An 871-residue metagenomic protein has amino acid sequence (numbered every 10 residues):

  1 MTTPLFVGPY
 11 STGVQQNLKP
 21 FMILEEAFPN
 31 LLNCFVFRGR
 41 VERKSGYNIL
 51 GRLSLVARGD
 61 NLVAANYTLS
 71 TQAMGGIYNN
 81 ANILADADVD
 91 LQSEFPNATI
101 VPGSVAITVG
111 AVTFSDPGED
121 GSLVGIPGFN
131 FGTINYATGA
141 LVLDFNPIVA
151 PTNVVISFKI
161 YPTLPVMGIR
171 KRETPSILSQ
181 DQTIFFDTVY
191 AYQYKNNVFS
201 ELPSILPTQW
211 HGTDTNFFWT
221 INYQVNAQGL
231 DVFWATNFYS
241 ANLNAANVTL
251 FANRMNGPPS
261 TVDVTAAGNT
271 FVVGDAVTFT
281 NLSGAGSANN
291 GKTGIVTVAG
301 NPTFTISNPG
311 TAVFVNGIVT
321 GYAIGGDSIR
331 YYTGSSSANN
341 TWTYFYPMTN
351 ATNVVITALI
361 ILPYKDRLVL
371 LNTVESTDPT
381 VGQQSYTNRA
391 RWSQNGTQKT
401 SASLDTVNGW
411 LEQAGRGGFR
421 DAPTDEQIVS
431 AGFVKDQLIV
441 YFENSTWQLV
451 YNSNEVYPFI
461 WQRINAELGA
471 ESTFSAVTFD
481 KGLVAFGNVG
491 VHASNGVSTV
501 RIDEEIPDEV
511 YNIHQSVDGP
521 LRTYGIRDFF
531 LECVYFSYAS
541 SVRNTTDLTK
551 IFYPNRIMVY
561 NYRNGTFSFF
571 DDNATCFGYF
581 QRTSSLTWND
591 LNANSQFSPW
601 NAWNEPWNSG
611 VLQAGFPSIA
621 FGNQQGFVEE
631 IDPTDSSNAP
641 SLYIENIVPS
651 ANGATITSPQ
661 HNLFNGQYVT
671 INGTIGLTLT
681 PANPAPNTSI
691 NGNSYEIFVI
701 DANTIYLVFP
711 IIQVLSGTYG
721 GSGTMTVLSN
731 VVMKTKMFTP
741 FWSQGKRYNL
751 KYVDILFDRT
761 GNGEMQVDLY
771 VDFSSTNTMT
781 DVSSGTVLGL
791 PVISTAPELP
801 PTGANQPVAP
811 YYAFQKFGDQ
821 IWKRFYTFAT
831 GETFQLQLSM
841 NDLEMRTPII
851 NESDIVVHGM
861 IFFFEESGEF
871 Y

Functional and structural regions predicted by a protein language model:
M1-T68, Y161-F233, E426, E467-G482 (+4 more regions): Beta-sheet repeat architectures centered on beta-propellers
G8, Y136, A140-P162, G212 (+2 more regions): Small/polar beta-strand repeat architecture
L55-N130, Y136-Y161, T726-V727: Extended beta-strand solenoid/passenger and fiber regions
A106-T108, T278, T670, Q766-Y770: Beta-strand signatures of extracellular beta-sandwich domains
G110-V112, N196-V198, L282-G284, T674-G676 (+1 more regions): Change "in extracellular beta-sheet-rich domains … of secreted and cell-surface proteins" to "in beta-sheet-rich domains
P203-F217, N340-T523: Beta-propeller and closely related beta-pinwheel folds
S240-N244, E375-Q394, Q427, A539-F552 (+1 more regions): Short, conserved, GDST-rich strand-edge loop motifs in beta-rich repeat architectures
G326-S335, Y386-K399, P554-N564: Beta-propeller blade signature
